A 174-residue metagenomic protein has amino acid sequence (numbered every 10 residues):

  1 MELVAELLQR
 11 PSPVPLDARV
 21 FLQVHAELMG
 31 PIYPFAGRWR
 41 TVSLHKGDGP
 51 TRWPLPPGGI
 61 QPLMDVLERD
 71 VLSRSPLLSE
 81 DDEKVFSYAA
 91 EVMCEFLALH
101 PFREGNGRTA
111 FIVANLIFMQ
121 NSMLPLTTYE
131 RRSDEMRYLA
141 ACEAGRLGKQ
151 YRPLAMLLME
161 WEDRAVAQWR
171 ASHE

Functional and structural regions predicted by a protein language model:
M1-E174: FIC/Doc superfamily catalytic core
